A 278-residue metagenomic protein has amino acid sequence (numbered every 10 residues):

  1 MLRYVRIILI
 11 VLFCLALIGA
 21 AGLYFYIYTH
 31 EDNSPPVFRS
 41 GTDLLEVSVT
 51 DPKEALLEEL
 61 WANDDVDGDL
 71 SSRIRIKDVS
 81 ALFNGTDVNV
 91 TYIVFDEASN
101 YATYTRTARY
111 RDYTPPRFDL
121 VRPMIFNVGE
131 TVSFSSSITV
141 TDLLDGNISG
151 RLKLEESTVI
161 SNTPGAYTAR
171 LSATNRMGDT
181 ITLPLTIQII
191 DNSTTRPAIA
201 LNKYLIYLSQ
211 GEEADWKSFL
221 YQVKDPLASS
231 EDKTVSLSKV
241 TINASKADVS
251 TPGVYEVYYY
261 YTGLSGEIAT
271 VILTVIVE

Functional and structural regions predicted by a protein language model:
M1-C14, D65-R106, D145-I189, P226-E278: Serine/threonine-rich, repeat-prone extracellular segments and beta-strand-based repeat modules of secreted/surface
M1-R39: Gram-positive cell-envelope targeting signals
A16-I18, K53-L56, T86-V88, D96-A98 (+3 more regions): A short linear-motif detector with a strong N-terminal bias
A21, L56, I187: Functional cation/ligand-contacting sites centered on basic and imidazole/sulfhydryl donors
G22-Y24, D51, L60, V94 (+5 more regions): Residue-level detector of functional hotspots within protein domains
Y26, E31-D67, P115-N147, T194-D232: Solvent-exposed, low-complexity, repeat-rich "mucin-like" stalks and linkers
H30-D32, A108-Y113, Q188-N192, I276-E278: Flexible, low-complexity linkers/stalks enriched in Thr/Pro that connect modular domains
